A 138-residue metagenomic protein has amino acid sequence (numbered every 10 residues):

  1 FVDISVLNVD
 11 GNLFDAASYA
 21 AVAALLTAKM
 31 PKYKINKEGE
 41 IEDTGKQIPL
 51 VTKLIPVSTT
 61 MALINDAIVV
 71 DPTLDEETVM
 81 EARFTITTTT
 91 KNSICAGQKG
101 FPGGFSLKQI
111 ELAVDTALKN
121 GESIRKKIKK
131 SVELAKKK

Functional and structural regions predicted by a protein language model:
F1-K138: Polyanion-binding surfaces on beta-sheet-dominated domains and ring/shell assemblies
